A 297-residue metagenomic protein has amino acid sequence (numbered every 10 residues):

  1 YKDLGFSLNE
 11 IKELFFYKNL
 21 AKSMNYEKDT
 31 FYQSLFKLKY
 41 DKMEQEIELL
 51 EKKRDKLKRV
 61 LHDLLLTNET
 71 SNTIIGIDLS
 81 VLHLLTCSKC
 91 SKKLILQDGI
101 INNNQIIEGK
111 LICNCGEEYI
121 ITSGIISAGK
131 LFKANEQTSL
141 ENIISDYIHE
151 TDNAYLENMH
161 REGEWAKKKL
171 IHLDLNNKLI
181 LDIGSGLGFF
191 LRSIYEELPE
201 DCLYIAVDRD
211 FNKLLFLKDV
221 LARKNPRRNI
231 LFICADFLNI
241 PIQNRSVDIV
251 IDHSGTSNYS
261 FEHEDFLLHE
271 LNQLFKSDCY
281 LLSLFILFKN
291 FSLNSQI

Functional and structural regions predicted by a protein language model:
K2-L65: Arg/Lys-rich, alpha-helical DNA-contact motif
N135-G163: Class I SAM-dependent methyltransferase Rossmann-like catalytic core, especially the SAM/SAH-binding loop
N158-N177, S193: Conserved alpha-helix/loop element of class I SAM-dependent methyltransferases that forms part of the SAM/SAH-binding
N177-G186: Conserved class I S-adenosyl-L-methionine
R192-L238: Class I SAM-dependent methyltransferase SAM/SAH-binding core
L238-V250: A short acidic, Gly/Pro-enriched loop at the edge of an enzyme's catalytic core that lines a small-molecule cofactor
D265-Y280: A short glycine-rich, Lys/Arg-flanked "PGG" loop and its adjoining helix->strand segment in the class I
Y280-Q296: Conserved class I S-adenosyl-L-methionine
